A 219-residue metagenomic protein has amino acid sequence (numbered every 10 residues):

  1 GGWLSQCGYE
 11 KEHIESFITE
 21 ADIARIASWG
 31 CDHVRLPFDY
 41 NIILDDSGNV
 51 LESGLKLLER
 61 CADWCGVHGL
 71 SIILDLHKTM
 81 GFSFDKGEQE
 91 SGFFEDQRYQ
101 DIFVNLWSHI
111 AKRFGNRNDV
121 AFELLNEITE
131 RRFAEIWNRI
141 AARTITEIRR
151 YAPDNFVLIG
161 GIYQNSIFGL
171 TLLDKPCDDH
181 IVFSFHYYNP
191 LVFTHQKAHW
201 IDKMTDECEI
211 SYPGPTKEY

Functional and structural regions predicted by a protein language model:
G1, R35-D39, I73-H77, E123-L125 (+2 more regions): A cross-family glycoside hydrolase active-site/sugar-binding cleft signature
G1-E15: Boundary/entry segment of secreted carbohydrate-active catalytic domains
G2-Q6, Y40-L44, M80, I128 (+1 more regions): Feature marks short, surface-exposed loop/turn motifs that line or immediately flank catalytic pockets and channel
K11-E12, D46-V50, R132-I136: Short, solvent-exposed loop/turn segments at secondary-structure boundaries
H13-V34, N49-K78, F82-A121, I140-Y151: An active-site-proximal structural segment forming one wall of the substrate-binding cleft that immediately precedes
F38-E52: Glycine-rich, proline-tolerant flexible connector loops at the mouths of alpha/beta enzymes
L44-D46, G81-E90, R131-F133, I167-G169: Extracytoplasmic/secreted cell-surface and envelope-processing proteins
E95-Y219: Active-site region of glycoside hydrolase catalytic domains
